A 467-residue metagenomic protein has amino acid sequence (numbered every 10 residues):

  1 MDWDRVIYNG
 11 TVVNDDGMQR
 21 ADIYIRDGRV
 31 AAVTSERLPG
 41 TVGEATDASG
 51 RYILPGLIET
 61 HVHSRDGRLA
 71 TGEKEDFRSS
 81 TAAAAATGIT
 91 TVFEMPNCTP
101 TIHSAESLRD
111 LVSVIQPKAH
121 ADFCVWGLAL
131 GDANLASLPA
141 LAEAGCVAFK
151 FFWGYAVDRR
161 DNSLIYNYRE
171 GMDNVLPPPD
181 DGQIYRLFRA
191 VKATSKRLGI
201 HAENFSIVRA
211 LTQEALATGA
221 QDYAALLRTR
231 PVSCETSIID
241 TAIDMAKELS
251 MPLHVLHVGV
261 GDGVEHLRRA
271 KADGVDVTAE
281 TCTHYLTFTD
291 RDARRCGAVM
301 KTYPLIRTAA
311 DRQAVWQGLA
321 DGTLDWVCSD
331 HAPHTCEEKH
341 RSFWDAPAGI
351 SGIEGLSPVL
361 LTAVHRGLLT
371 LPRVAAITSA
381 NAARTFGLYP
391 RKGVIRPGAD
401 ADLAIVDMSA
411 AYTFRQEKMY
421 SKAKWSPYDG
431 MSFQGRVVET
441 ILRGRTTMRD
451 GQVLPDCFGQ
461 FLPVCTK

Functional and structural regions predicted by a protein language model:
M1-G56, V464: Histidine-rich, glycine-flanked metal-binding segment
G10, G28, G50, H61 (+14 more regions): Divalent metal-coordination and catalytic microenvironments
G10, S342-D345, P397-P463: C-terminal cap of metal-dependent C-N hydrolases
A48-K118: Metal-associated gating/positioning segment near the N- to mid-region
F93-E94, C124-G127, P252-H257: Short catalytic-loop micro-motif centered on adjacent basic/acidic residues
S113-A129: A glycine-rich helix N-cap at a beta->alpha junction
A133-F151, Y155-V327: Histidine/acidic residue-rich metal-binding segments in metalloenzymes
Q221-S250, V299, G318-V327, A332-S409: His/Asp/Glu-enriched, well-ordered alpha-helical/loop segment that forms or immediately abuts the divalent-metal
